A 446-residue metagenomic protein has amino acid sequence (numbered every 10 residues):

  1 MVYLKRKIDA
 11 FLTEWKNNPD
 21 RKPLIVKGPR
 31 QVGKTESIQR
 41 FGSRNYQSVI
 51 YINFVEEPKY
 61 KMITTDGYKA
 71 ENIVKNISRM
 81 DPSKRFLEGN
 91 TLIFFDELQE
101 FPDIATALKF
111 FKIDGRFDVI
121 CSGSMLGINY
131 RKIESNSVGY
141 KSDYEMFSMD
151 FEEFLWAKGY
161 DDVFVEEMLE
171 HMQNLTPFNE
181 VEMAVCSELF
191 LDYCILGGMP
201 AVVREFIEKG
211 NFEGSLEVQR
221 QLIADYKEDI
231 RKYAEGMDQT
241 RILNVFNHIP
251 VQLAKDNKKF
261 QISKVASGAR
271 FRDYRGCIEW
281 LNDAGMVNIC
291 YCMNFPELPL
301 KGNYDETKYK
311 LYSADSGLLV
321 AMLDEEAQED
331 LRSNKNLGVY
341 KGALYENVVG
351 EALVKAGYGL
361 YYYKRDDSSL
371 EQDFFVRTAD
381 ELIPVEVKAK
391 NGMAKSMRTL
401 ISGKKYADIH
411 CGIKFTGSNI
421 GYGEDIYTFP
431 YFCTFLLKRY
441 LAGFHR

Functional and structural regions predicted by a protein language model:
M1-W15: N-terminal pre-Walker A segment at the start of P-loop NTPase domains
V26: Hydrophobic anchor at the beta1->P-loop junction of P-loop NTPases
K34: Conserved lysine of the Walker
S37, F41: Hydrophobic positions on the alpha1 helix immediately C-terminal to the Walker A/P-loop
E56-G89: Short glycine-rich substrate-engagement loop in P-loop NTPases that contacts/grips substrate
F94, D118-S124, E145: Structural recognition of the conserved hydrophobic beta-strand(s) that form the central parallel beta-sheet of P-loop
K132-A254: Interdomain motor-coupling "hinge/lid" segment immediately C-terminal to the ATP-binding subdomain of NTP-driven enzymes
R204-A379: Accessory nucleic acid-recognition modules appended to NTPase machines
